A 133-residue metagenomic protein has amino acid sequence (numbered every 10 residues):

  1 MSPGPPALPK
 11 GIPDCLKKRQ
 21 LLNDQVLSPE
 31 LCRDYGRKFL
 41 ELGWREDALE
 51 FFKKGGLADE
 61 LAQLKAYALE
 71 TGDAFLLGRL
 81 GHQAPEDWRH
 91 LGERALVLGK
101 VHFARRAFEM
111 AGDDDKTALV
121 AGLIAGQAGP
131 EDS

Functional and structural regions predicted by a protein language model:
M1-S133: Long, low-complexity, acidic Ser/Pro- and Gly-enriched intrinsically disordered regions in large eukaryotic
